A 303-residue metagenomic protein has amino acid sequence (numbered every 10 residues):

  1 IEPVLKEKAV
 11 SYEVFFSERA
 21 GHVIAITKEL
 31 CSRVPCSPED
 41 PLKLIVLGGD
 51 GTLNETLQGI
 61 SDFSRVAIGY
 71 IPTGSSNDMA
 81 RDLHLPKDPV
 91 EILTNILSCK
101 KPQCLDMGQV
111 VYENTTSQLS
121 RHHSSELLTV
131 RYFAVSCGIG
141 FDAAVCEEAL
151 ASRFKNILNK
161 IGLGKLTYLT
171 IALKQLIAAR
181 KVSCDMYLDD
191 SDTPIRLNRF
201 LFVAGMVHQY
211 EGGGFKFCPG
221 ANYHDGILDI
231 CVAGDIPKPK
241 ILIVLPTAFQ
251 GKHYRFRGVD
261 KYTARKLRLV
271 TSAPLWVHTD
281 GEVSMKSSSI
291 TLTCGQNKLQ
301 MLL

Functional and structural regions predicted by a protein language model:
I1-L47, N54, Q58-G59, E91-L93 (+1 more regions): ATP/NTP phosphate-donor binding region
F15-S17, I71, A233: Conserved beta-strand termini and adjacent loop/short-helix elements that scaffold enzyme active sites in alpha/beta
E18-G21, L47-G51, G74, G140 (+1 more regions): Short beta->alpha linker loops
L57-I60, R81-L83, K216-F217: Short amphipathic alpha-helical segments
D62-F202: Catalytic core of DAGKc-family lipid kinases
G138, D142, F202-C218: Glycine-rich phosphate/pyrophosphate-binding beta-alpha loops
L188-L197, K216-L303: ATP/nucleoside-binding phosphotransfer catalytic cores, i.e., glycine-rich phosphate-binding loops
